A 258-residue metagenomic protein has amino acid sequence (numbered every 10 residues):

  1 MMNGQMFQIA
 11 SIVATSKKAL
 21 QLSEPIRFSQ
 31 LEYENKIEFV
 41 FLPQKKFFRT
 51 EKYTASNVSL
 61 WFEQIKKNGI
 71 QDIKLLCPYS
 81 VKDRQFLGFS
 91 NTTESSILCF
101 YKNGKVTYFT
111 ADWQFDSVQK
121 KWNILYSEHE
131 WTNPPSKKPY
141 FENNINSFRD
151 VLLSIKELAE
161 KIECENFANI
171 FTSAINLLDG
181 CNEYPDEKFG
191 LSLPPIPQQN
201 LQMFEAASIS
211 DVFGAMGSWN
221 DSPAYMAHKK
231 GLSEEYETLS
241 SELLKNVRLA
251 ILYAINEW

Functional and structural regions predicted by a protein language model:
M2-F141: Extended, non-transmembrane interaction/recognition domains
G4, G69, G88, G104 (+5 more regions): Residue-identity detector for glycine
A10, A14, A19, A55 (+9 more regions): A sequence-composition feature that detects small, non-aromatic residues
E24, E32-E34, E38, E51 (+10 more regions): Glutamate identity and glutamate-enriched acidic tracts
E51-I73, T172-P195: Ampipathic, surface-exposed secondary-structure segments
W122-P185, F189: Mixed-charge (acidic/basic) macromolecular-recognition segments
S173-W258: Alpha-helical oligomerization segments
